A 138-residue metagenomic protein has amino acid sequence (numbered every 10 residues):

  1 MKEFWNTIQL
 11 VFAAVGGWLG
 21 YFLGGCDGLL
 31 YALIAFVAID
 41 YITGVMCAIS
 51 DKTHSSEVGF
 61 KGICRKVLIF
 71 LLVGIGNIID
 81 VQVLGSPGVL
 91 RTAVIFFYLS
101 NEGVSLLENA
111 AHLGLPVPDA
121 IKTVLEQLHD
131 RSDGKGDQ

Functional and structural regions predicted by a protein language model:
M1-F22: Short, strongly hydrophobic alpha-helical membrane anchors
M1-T7, S100-Q138: Membrane-proximal cytosolic segments adjacent to transmembrane helices
A14-L19, V45, G74, I78: Alpha-helical transmembrane segments of multipass membrane proteins
W18-L30, D80-L90: Helix-coil boundary and interhelical linker segments in multi-pass alpha-helical membrane proteins
A35-A38, T43-S50, H54-E57, D133: N-terminal intrinsically disordered, cationic/polar leader segments that include organellar targeting peptides
I49-V58, N109-V117: A cytosolic-side transmembrane-helix exit/cap motif
D51-L72: Juxtamembrane helix-capping/reentrant segments at transmembrane boundaries
Q82-H112: Hydrophobic alpha-helical transmembrane segments and immediately flanking/interface helices in integral membrane
